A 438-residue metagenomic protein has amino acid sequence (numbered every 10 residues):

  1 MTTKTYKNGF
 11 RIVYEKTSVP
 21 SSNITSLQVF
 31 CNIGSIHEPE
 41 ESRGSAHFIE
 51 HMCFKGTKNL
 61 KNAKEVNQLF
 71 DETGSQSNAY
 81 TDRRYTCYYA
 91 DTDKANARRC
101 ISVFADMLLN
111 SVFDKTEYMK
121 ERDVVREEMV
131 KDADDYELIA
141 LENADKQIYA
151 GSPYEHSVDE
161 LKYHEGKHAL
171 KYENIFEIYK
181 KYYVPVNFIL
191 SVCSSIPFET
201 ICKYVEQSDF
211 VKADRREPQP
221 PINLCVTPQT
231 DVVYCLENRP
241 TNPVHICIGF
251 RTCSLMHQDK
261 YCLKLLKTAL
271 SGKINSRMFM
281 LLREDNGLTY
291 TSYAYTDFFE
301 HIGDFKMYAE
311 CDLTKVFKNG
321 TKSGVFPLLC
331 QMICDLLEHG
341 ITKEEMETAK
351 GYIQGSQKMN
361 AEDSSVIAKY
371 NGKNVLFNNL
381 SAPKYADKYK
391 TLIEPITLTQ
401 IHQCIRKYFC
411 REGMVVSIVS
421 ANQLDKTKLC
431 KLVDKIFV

Functional and structural regions predicted by a protein language model:
M1-T25: N- or domain-start disorder-to-order transition segments that initiate the globular core
E15, S22-I36, S45, N62-M107 (+6 more regions): M16 family metallopeptidases and their MPP-like homologs
K16-S21, S26-F30, R216-F279, L392: His/Glu-based metal-binding/catalytic segments typifying zinc-dependent metallopeptidases
G44-T57: Active-site SXXK
A105-K115, Q207-R216, L329-I341, D434-V438: A common structural junction motif
A150-G166, V184-S254, S420-V438: An aromatic/glycine/proline-enriched structural segment found at the starts of mature extracellular/organellar domains
